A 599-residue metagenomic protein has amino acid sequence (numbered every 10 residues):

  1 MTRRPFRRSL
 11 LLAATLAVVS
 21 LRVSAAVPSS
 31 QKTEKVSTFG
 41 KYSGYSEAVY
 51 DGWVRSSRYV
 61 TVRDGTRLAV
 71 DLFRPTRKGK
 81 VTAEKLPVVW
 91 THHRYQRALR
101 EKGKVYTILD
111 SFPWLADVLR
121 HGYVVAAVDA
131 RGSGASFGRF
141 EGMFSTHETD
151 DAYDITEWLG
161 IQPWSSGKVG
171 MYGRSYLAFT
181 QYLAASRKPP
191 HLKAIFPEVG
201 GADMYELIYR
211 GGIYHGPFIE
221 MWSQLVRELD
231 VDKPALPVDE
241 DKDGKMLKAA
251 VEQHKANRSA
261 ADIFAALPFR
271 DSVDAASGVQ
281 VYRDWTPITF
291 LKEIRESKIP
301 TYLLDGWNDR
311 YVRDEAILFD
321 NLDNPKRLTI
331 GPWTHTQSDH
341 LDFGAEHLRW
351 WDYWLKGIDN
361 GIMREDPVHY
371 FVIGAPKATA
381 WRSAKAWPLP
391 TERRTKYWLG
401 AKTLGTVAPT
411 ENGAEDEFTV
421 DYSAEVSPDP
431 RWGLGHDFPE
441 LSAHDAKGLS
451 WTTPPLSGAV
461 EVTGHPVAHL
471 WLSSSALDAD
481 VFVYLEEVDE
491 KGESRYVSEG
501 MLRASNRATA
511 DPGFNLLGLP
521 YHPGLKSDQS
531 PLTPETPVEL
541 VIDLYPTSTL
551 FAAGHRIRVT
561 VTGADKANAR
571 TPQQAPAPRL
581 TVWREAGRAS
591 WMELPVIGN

Functional and structural regions predicted by a protein language model:
P28, S43, I108-F112, R120 (+1 more regions): Accessory cap/linker subdomain of secreted extracellular hydrolases
P28-S30, V251, S338-N599: C-terminal, loop-rich substrate-recognition/catalytic regions characterized by aromatic stacking residues
F39-E84, T452, L456-G458: N-terminal cap/lid segment of alpha/beta-hydrolase-fold proteins
G79-G160, D489-E490, G518, K566: Cap/lid segment of the alpha/beta-hydrolase catalytic domain
P163-S175: Alpha/beta-hydrolase fold nucleophile elbow
L177-P189, L470: Short glycine-enriched nucleophile-adjacent loop and the immediately C-terminal alpha-helix near the catalytic center
S297, L303-D305: Short beta-strand/loop motif that positions the catalytic acidic residue of the alpha/beta-hydrolase fold
R310-E315: Conserved alpha/beta-hydrolase "acid-adjacent" motif
